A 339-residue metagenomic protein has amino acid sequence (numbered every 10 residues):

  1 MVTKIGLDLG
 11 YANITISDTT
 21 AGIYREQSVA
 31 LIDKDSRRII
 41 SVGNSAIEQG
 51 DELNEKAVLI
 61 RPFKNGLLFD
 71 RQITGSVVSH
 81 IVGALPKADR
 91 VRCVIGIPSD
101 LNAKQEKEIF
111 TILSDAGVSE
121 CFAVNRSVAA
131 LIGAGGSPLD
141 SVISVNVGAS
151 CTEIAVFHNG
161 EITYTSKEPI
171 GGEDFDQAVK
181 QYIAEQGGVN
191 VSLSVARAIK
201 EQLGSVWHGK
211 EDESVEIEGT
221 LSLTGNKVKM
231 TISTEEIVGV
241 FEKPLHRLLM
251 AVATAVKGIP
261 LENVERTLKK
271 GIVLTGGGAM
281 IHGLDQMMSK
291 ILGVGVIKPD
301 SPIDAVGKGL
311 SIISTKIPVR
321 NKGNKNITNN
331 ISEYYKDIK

Functional and structural regions predicted by a protein language model:
M1-I40, N44-V147, F157-I272, A279-S301 (+2 more regions): Nucleotide/phosphate-binding catalytic cleft detector across ATP-hydrolyzing and phosphate-transferring enzymes
